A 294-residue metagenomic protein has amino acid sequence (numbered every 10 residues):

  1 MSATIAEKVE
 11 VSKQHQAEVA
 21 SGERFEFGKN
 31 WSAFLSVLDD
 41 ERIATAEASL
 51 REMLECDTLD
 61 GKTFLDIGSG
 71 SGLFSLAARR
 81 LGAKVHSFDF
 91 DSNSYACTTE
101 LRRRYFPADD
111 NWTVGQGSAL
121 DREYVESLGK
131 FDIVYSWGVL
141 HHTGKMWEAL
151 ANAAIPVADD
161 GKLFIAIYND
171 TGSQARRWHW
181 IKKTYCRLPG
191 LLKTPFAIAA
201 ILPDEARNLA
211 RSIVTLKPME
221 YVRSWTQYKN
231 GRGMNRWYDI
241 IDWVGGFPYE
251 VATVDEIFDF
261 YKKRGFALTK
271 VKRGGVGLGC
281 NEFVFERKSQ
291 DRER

Functional and structural regions predicted by a protein language model:
D40-D60: Conserved alpha-helix/loop element of class I SAM-dependent methyltransferases that forms part of the SAM/SAH-binding
K62-G68: Conserved class I S-adenosyl-L-methionine
L73, A77-R122: Class I SAM-dependent methyltransferase SAM/SAH-binding core
Y124-I133: A short acidic, Gly/Pro-enriched loop at the edge of an enzyme's catalytic core that lines a small-molecule cofactor
I133-G144: A short SAM/SAH-binding and catalytic strip from SAM-dependent methyltransferases
W147-D159: A short glycine-rich, Lys/Arg-flanked "PGG" loop and its adjoining helix->strand segment in the class I
F164-T194: Conserved class I S-adenosyl-L-methionine
W178, G190-R264: Substrate-binding/catalytic lobe of Class I Rossmann-like enzymes that use SAM or dcSAM, i.e., the mid-to-C-terminal
